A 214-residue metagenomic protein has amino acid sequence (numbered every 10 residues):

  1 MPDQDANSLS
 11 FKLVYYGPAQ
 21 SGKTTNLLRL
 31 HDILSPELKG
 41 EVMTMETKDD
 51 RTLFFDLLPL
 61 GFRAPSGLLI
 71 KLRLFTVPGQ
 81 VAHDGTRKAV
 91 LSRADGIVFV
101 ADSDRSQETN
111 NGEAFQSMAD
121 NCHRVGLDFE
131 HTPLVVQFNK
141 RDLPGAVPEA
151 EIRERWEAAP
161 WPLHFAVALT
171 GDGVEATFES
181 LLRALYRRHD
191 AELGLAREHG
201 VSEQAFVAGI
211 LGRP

Functional and structural regions predicted by a protein language model:
M1-K48: Conserved G1/Walker A P-loop phosphate-binding module
A6, D50-L53, R63-L68, K88-R93 (+2 more regions): Conserved catalytic network of the ASCE P-loop NTPase/AAA+ motor domain
Q20, Q80-V81, D104-S106, K140-P144 (+1 more regions): Conserved nucleotide-binding/hydrolysis micro-motifs of P-loop NTPases
V42-H83: Switch I (G2) and immediately adjacent beta-strands of P-loop GTPase domains
H83-S106: Inter-motif core of Ras-like GTPase G domains
G96, S103-A159: Conserved C-terminal guanine-recognition region of P-loop GTPase G domains, centered on the G4
V135, D142-G194: Canonical P-loop GTPase G-domain recognition
A191-R213: CheY-like receiver
